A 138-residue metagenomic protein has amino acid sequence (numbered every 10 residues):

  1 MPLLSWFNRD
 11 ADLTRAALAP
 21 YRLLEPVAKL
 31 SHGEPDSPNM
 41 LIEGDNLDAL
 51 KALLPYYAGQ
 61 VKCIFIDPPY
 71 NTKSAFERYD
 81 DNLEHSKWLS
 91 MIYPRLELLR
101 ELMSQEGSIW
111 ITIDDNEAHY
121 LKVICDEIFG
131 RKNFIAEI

Functional and structural regions predicted by a protein language model:
M1-F65, T72-S86, M91-P94: DnaQ-like (DEDDh/DEDDy) 3′-5′ exonuclease domain used for proofreading and 3′-end trimming on nucleic acids
I64-P69, W110-D114: Generic beta-strand/beta-sheet core signal
H85-I138: Conserved Class I SAM-dependent methyltransferase catalytic core
